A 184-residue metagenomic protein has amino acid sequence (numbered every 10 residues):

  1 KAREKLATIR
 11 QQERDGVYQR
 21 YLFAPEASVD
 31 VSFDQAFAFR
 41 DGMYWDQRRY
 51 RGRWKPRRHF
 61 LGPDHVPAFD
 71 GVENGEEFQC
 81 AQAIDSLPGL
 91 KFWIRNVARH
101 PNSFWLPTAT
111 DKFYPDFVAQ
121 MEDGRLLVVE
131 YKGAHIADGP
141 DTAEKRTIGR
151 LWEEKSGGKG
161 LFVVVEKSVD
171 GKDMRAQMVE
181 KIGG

Functional and structural regions predicted by a protein language model:
K1-F113, A119-L127, Y131-G184: Intrinsically disordered, low-complexity, repeat-rich regions that form long N- or C-terminal tails or large
